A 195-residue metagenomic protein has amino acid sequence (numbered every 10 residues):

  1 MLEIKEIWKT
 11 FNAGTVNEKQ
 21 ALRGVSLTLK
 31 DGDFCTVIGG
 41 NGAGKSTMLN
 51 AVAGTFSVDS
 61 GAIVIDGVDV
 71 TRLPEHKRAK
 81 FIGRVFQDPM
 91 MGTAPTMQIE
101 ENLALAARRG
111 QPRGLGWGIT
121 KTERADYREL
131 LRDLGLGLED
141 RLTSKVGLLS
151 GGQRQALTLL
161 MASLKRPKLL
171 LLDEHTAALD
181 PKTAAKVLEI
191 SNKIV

Functional and structural regions predicted by a protein language model:
M1-I4, K9-G24, T36, R72-P74: A short, flexible loop at the N-terminus of ABC-type nucleotide-binding domains that lies
T15, K19, S57, D69-G83 (+3 more regions): ABC ATPase NBD coupling module
I38-G40: The feature captures the beta-strand-to-loop junction immediately N-terminal to the Walker
A53: Helix-to-loop junction immediately C-terminal to a conserved catalytic motif
G61-D69: Conserved ABC transporter NBD signature motif
D88, T96-P112: Q-loop/switch helix immediately C-terminal to the Walker
A162-S163: ABC ATPase C-loop
E174-H175: Walker B catalytic motif
